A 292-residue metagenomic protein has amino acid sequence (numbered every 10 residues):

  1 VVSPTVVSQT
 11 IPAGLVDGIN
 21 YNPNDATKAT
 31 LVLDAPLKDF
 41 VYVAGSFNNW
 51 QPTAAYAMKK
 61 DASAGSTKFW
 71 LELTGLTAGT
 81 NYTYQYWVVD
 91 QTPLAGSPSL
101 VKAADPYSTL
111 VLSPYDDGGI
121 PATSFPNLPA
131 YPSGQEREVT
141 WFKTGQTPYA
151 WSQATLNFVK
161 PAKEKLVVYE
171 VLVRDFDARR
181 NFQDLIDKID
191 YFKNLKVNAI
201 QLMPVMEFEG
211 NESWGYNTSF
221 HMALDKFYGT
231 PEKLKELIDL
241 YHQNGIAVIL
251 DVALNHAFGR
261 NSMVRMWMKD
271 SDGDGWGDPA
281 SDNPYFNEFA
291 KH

Functional and structural regions predicted by a protein language model:
V2-D39: Non-catalytic, glycine-rich low-complexity segments
V7-Q9, T92-T155: Extended, polar beta-sheet/loop recognition surfaces of beta-rich domains that mediate binding to diverse ligands
N24-A26, A64-S66, E164-L166, W214: Short, solvent-exposed coil/turn segments
D25, V32-G79, V89-D116: Aromatic-rich carbohydrate-binding modules that target alpha-glucans
T30, W70-E72, Q85, V168-E170: Beta-strand secondary-structure signal
T80-Y84: Exposed beta-strand face motif in extracellular beta-rich ectodomains
S108, T147-P148, Q153-H292: Substrate-binding/active-site clefts of carbohydrate-active enzymes
